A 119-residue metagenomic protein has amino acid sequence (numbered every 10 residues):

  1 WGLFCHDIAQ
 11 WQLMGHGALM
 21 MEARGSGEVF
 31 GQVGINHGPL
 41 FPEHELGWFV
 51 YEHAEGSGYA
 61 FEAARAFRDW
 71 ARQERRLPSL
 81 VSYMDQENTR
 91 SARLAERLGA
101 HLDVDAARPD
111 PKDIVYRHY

Functional and structural regions predicted by a protein language model:
W1-H53, R65-W70, E74-Y83, H101-Y119: GNAT-family acyltransferases
G58-F61: Glycine-rich acyl-CoA binding loop
S82-A92: Conserved beta-strand-loop-alpha-helix junction that forms the acyl-donor binding cleft
A95: Conserved active-site tyrosine of GNAT-family acetyltransferases
